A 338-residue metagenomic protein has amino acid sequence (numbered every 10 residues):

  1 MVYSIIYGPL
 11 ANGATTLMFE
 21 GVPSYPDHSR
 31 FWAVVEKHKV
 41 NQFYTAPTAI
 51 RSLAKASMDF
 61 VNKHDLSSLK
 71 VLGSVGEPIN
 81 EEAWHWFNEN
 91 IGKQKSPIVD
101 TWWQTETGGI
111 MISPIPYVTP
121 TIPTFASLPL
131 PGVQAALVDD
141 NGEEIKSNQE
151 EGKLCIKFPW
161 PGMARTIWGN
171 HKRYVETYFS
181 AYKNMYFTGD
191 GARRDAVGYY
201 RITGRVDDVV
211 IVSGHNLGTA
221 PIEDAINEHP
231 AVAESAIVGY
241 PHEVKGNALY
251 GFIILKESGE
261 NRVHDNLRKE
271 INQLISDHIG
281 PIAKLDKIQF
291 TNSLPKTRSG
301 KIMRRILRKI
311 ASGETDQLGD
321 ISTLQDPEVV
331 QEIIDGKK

Functional and structural regions predicted by a protein language model:
M1-Q42, A56-S57: Conserved AMP-binding/adenylation subdomain of ANL enzymes
Y7, A11-A14, V40-T45, A54-P123 (+1 more regions): Gly/Ser/Thr-rich phosphate-binding loop
H28-W32, V61-K63, V175, E223: Short hydrophobic/charged patches on amphipathic alpha-helices used for structural packing and interfaces
E36, F43, F158-W160, R165-G169 (+7 more regions): AMP-binding/adenylate-forming catalytic core of the ANL superfamily
S68, G132, R173, A231-E234 (+3 more regions): Glycine-centered tight turns that cap/initiate beta-strands
G76, W103, S127, D190 (+1 more regions): Active-site glycine-centered loops adjacent to acidic/histidine catalytic or metal-binding residues that shape
L128-G132, E143-Y178, L217-T219, E314-D316: Conserved ATP/PPi-binding loop(s) of AMP-dependent carboxylate-activating enzymes
I310-S322: A short, polar/charged loop-to-alpha-helix boundary motif
